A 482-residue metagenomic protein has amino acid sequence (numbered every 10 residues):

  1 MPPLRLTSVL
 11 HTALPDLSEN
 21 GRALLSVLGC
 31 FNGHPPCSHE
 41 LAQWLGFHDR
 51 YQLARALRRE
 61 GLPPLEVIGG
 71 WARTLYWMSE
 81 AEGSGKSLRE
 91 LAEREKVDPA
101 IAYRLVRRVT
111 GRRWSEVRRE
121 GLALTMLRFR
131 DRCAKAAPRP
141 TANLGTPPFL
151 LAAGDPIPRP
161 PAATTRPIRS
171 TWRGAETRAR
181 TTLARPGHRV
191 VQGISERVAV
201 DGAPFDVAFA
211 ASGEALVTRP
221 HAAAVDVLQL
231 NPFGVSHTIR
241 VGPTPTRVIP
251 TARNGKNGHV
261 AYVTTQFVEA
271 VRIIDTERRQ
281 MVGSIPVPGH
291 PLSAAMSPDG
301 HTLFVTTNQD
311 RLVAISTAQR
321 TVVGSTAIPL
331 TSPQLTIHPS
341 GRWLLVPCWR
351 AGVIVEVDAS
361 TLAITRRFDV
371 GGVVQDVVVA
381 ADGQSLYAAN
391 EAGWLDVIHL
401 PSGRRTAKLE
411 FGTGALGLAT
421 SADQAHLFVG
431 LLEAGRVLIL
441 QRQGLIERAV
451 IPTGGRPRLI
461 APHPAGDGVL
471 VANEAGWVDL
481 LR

Functional and structural regions predicted by a protein language model:
M1-T171: Alpha-helical bundle regulatory/interaction domains
A163-R482: Predominantly soluble domains enriched in secretory-pathway, periplasmic, or organellar proteins
